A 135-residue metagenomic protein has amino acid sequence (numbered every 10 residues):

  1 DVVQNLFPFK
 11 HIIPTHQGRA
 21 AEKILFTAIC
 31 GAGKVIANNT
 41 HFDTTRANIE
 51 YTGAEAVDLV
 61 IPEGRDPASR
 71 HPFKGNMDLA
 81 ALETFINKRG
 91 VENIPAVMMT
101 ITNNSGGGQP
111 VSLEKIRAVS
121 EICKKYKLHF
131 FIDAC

Functional and structural regions predicted by a protein language model:
F9, A54, L128: Short glycine/serine/threonine/alanine-rich loop segments
F9-V35, T45-A47: Conserved beta-loop-alpha segment that forms the PLP phosphate-binding cup at the N-terminus of a helix
I13-H16, A37-N38, D58-L59, M99 (+1 more regions): General beta-strand structural signal in soluble alpha/beta enzymes
A20-K23, D43-R46, R65-D66, N104-G107: Flexible loop/turn segments at secondary-structure boundaries
A32-P95: PLP-dependent aminotransferase-like
P67-C135: Active-site phosphate-binding strand-loop segment of PLP-dependent enzymes
